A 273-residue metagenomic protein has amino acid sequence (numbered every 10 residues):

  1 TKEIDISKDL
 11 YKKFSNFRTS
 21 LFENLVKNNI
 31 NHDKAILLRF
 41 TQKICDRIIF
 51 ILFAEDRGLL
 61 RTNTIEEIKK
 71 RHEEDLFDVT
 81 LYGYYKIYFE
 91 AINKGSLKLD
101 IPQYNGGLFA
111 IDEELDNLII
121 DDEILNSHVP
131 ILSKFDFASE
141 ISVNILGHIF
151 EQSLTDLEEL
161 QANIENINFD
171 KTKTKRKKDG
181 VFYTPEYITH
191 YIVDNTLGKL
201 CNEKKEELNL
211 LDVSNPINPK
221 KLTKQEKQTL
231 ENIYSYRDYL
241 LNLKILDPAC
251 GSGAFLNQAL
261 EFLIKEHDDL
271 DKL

Functional and structural regions predicted by a protein language model:
T1-I264: Preference for the N-terminal adenyl/adenosyl cofactor-binding alpha/beta module
H267: Short, solvent-exposed beta-strand-terminating loops
L270-L273: Conserved phosphoryl-transfer catalytic core
